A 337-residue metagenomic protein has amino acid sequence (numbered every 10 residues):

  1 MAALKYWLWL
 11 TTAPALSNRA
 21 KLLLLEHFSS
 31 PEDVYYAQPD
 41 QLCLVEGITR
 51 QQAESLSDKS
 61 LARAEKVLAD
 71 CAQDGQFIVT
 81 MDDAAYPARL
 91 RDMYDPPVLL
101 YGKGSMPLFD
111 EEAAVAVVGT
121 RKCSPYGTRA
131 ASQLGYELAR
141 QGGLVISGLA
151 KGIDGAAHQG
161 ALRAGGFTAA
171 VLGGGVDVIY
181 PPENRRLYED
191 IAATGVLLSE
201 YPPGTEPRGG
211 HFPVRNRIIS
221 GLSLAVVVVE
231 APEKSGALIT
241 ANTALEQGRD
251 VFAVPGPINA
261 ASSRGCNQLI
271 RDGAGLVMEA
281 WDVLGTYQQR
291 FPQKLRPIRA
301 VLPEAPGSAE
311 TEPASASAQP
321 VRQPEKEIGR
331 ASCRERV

Functional and structural regions predicted by a protein language model:
M1-A84: Short, small/acidic-rich helices and loops at N termini and domain boundaries of DNA replication/processing enzymes
M1-L4, M81-R334: Glycine-biased, small-residue-rich flexible motifs in mid-sequence functional cores and linkers
